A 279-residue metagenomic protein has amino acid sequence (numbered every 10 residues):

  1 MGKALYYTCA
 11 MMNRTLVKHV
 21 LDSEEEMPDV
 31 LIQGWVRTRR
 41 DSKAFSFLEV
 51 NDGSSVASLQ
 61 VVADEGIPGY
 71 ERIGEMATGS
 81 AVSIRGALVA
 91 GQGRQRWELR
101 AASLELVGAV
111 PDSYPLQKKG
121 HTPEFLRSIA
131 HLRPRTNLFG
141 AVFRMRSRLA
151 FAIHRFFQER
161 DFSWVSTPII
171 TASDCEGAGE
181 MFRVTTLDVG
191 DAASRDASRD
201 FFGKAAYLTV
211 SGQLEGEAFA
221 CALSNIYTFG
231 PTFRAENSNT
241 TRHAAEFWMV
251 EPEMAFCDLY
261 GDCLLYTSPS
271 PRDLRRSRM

Functional and structural regions predicted by a protein language model:
M1-A10, S270: N-terminal amphipathic/basic-hydrophobic helices that include classical n-h-c signal peptides and signal-anchor
C9-E251, A255: Class II aminoacyl-tRNA synthetase-like tRNA-binding/catalytic domains
D258-L265: Internal alpha/beta scaffold segment
Y266-D273: Conserved small/polar residues in nucleotide/adenosyl-binding loops
S277-M279: Hydrophobic alpha-helical segments, chiefly the membrane-spanning helices and signal/signal-anchor peptides
